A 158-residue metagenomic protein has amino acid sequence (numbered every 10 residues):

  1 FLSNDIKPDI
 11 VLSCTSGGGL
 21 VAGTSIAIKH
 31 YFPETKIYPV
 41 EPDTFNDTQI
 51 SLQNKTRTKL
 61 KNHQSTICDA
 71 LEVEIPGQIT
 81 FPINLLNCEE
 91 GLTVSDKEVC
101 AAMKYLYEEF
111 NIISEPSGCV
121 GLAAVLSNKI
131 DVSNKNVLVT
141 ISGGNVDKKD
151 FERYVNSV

Functional and structural regions predicted by a protein language model:
F1-V158: PLP-dependent amino-acid enzyme catalytic core
